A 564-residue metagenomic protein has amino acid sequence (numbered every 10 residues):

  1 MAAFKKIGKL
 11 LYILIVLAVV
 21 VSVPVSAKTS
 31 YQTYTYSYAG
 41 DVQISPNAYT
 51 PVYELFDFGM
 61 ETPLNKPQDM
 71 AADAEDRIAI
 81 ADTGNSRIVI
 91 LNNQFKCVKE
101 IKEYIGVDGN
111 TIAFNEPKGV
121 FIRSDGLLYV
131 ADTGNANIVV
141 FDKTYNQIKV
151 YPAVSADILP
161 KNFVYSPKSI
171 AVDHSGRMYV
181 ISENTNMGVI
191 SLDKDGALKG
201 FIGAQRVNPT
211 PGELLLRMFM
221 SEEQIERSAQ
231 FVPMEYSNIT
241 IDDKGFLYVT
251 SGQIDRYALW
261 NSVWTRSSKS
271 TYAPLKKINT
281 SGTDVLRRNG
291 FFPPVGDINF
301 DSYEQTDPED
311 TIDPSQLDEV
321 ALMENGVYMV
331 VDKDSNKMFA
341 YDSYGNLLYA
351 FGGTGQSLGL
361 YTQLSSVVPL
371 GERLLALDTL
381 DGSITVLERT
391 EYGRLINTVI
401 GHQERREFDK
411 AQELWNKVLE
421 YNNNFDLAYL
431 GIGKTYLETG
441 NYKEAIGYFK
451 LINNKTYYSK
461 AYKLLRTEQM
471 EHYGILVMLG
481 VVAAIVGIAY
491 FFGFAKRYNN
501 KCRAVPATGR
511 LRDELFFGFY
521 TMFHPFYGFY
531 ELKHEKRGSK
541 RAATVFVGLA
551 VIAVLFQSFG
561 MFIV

Functional and structural regions predicted by a protein language model:
I7-S26: Sec-dependent N-terminal signal peptides of Gram-positive bacterial secreted proteins and lipoproteins
A27-D409, E413, K417-K434, T439: Eukaryotic scaffold repeat domains enriched in small/polar residues
A428, A461-Y462: TPR alpha-solenoid repeat register
L437-S459: TPR/TPR-like (Sel1-like) alpha-helical repeat modules
Y462-G480: Juxtamembrane/start-of-transmembrane alpha-helix segments at the extracytoplasmic/lumenal side of membrane anchors
V481-R497: Alpha-helical transmembrane segments
Y498-T544: N-terminal juxtamembrane cytosolic/stromal segments of multi-pass membrane proteins
G538-S558: Hydrophobic alpha-helical transmembrane segments of multi-pass membrane transport/permease proteins
